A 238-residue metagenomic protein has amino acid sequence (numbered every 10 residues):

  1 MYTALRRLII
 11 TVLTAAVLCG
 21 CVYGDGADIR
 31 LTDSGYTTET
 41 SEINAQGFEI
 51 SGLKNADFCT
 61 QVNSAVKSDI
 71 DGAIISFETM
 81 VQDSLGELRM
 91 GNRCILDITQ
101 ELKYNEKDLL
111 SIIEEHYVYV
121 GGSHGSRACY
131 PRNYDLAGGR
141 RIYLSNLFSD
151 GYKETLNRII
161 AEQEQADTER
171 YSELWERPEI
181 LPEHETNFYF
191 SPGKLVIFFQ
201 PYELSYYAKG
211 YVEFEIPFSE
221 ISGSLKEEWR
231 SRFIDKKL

Functional and structural regions predicted by a protein language model:
M1-I9: Bacterial N-terminal signal peptides that target proteins for export
I9-I10, S126: Residue-level preference for beta-strand/loop junctions
L13-C21: Hydrophobic core
C21-L238: Compositionally biased intrinsically disordered regions enriched in Thr/Gly
